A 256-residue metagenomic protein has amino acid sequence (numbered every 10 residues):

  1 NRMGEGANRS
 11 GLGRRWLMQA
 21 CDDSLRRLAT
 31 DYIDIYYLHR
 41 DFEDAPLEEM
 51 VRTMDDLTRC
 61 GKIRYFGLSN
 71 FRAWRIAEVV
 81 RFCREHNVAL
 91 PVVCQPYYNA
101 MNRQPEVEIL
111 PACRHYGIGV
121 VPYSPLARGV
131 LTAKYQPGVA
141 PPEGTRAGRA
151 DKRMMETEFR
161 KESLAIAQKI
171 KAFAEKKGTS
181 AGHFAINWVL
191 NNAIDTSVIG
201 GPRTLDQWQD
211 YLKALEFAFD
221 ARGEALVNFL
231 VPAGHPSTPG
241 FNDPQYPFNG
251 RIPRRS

Functional and structural regions predicted by a protein language model:
N1, R72, Y98-N102, S124-L131 (+2 more regions): Glycine-rich beta-alpha junction loops
R2-Q104, E108: Glycine/proline-rich, positively charged, aromatic-decorated active-site loop/lid region on the catalytic face
L12-R14, C83-N87, L110-A112, P137-P141 (+1 more regions): Short, hinge-like loop/turn segments at secondary-structure boundaries
S24, I33, P46, F66 (+7 more regions): Conserved, mostly hydrophobic/aromatic
C60-G61, Y116, K177: Helix C-cap/helix->beta junction micro-motif
P105-T145, S180: Aromatic-lined glycan-binding groove of carbohydrate-active enzymes
E143-K176, N191-D195, L205, Q209-S256: Terminal-tail/helix-coil boundary detector
G182-A185, S197-G201: Conserved active-site loop/cleft motifs that coordinate metal ions or position small ligands
